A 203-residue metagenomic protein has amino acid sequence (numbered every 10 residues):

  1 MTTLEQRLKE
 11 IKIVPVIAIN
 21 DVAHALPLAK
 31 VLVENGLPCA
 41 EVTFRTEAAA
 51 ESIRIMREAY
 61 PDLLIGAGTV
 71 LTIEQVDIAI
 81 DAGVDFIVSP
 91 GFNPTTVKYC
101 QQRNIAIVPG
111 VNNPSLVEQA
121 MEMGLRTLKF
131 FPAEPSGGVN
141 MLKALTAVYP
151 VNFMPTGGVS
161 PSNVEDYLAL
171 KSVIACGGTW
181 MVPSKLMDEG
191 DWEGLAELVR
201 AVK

Functional and structural regions predicted by a protein language model:
M1-A82, Q102, P161-S162, A169 (+1 more regions): Conserved N-terminal beta1-alpha1 strand-loop-helix module at the mouth
A18-N20, A67-I73, S89-F92, P109-P114 (+2 more regions): Glycine-rich beta-to-alpha transition loops that act as phosphate-gripper elements at the mouths of alpha/beta enzyme
V33-P38, A59-D62, I80-I87, Q102-V108 (+3 more regions): Glycine-enriched alpha-helix->loop->beta-strand junction motifs that scaffold or abut catalytic
S52, E74-Q75, T95-T96, S115-L116 (+2 more regions): Short acidic active-site motifs
F86, P90-T96, K129-V139, S172-G194: Glycine-rich phosphate-binding active-site loops on the catalytic face of alpha/beta enzymes
P90-T127, F131-S136: Histidine/lysine/aspartate-rich catalytic loop segments that bind and position anionic ligands
T146-K203: Hydrophobic secondary-structure block in the mid-to-C-terminal portion of proteins
